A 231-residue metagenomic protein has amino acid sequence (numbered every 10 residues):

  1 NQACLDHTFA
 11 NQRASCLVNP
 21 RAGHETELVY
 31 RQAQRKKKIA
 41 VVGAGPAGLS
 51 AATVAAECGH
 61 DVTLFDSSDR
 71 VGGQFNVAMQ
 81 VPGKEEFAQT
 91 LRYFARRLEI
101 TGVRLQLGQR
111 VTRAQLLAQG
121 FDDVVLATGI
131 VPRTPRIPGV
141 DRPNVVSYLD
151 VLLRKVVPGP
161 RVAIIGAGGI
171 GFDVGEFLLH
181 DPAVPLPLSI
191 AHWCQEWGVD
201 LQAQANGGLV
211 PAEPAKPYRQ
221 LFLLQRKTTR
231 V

Functional and structural regions predicted by a protein language model:
N1-K36: Cysteine-cluster motifs in flexible loop/terminal segments that predominantly coordinate metals
L5-A14, V131-P143: Positively charged, proline/Ser/Thr-rich regional signature most characteristic of the Rhodanese/CDC25-like
T26-Y30, Q34-C58, G73, V77 (+1 more regions): Extended interfacial segments that mediate partner engagement and assembly in macromolecular machines
V29-R31, K36-K37, V77-Q89, Y148-R154 (+2 more regions): Short, contiguous acidic/charged loop-to-helix segments that flank catalytic cores in large enzymes
K38-F65, Q106-A114, G120, T128-I137 (+2 more regions): Rossmann-like dinucleotide/flavin-binding elements
S68: Conserved SAM/SAH-binding beta-strand->alpha-helix loop
G73-F121, V231: N-terminal Rossmann-like dinucleotide/flavin-binding domain of flavoprotein oxidoreductases that bind FAD/FMN
V125: N-terminal Rossmann-like NAD(P) cofactor-binding module of classical short-chain dehydrogenase/reductase
